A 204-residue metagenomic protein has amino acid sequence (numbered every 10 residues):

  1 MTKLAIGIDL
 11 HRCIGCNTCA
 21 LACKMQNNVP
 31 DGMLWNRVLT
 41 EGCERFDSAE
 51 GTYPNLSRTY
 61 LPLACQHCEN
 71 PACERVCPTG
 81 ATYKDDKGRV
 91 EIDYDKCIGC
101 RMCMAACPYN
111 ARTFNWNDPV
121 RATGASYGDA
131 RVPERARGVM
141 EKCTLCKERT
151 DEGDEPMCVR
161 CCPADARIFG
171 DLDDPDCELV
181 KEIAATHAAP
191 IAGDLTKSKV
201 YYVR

Functional and structural regions predicted by a protein language model:
M1-R204: Non-ligating segments of multi-cofactor redox enzymes
